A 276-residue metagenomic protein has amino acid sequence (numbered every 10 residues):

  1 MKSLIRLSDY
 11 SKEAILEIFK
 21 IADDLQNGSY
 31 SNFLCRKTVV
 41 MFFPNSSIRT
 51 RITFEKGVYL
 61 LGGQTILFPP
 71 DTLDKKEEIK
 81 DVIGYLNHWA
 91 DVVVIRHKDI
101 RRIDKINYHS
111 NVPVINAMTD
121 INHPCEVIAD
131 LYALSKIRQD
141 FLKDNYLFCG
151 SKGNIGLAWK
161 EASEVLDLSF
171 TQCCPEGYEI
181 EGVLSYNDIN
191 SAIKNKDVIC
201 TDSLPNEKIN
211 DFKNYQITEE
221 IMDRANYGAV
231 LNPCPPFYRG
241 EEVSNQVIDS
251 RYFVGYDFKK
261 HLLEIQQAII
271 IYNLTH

Functional and structural regions predicted by a protein language model:
M1-I52: Positively charged, low-complexity intrinsically disordered leader regions
T38-V92: Active-site cofactor/substrate anionic-group-binding motifs, chiefly glycine- and Lys/Arg-rich phosphate-binding loops
P44-K56, K136-T201: Glycine-rich phosphate/diphosphate-binding loop of Rossmann-like nucleotide-binding domains
L61, W89, H109-N111, L166 (+3 more regions): Short, structured coil segments at secondary-structure junctions
D91-A162, P233: Anion-binding alpha/beta catalytic cores of soluble intermediary-metabolism enzymes, centered on
E181-F253, K259: Rossmann-like adenosine-cofactor binding region
D249-H276: C-terminal helix-to-coil terminal segments
